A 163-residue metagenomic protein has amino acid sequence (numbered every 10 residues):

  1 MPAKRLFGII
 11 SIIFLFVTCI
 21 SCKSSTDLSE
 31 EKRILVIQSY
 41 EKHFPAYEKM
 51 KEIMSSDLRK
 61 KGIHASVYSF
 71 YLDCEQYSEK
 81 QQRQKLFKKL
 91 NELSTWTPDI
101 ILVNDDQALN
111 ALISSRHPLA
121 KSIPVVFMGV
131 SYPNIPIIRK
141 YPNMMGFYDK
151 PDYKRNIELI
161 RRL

Functional and structural regions predicted by a protein language model:
P2-I10, C22-L163: Short hydrophobic alpha-helices and adjacent helix-cap/hinge residues
I13-S21: Hydrophobic h-region of N-terminal signal peptides that target proteins for export in Gram-negative bacteria
